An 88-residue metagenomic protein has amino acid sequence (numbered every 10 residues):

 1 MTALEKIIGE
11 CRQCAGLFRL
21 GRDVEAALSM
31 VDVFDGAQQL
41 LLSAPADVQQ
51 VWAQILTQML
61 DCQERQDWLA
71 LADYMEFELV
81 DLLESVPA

Functional and structural regions predicted by a protein language model:
M1-A88: C-terminal-biased regions
